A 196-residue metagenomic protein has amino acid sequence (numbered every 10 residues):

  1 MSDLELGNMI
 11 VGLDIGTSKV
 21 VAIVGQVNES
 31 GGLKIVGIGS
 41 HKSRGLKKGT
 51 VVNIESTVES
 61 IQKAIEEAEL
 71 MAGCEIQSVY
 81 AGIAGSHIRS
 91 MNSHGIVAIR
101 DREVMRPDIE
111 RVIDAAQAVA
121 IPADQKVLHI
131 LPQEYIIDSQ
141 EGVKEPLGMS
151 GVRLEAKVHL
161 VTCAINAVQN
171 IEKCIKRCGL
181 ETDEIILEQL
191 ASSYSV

Functional and structural regions predicted by a protein language model:
M1-K19, I23-V196: Nucleotide/phosphate-binding catalytic cleft detector across ATP-hydrolyzing and phosphate-transferring enzymes
